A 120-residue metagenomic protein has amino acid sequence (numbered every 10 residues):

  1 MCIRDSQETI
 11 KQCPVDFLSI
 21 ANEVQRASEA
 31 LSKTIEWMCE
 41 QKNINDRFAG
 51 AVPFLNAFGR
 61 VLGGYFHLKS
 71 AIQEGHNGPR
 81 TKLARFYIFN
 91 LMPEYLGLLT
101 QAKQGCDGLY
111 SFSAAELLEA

Functional and structural regions predicted by a protein language model:
M1-I3: Short, small-residue-biased leader/transition segments that mark boundaries at the very start of proteins
D5-A120: C-terminal amphipathic alpha-helical interaction region
